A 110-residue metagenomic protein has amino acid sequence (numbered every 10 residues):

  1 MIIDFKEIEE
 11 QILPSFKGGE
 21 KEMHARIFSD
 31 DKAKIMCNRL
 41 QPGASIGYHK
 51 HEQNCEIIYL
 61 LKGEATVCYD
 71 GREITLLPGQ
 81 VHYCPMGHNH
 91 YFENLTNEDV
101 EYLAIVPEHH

Functional and structural regions predicted by a protein language model:
M1-K34, G47: A short, N-terminal "cap"/entry segment at the start of jelly-roll beta-barrel domains of the cupin/DSBH fold
D31-A33, Q53, N97-E98: Short strand-connecting beta-turns/loops that link adjacent beta-strands
M36-H51: Conserved short histidine dyad/triad with adjacent acidic residue
S45-G47, T66, H82, M86-F92: Histidine-centered metal-chelating micro-motifs
Q53-C55, Y59-A65: Glycine- and acidic-residue-biased ligand/ion/polar-headgroup-sensing regions
E64-T66, E73, N89, D99: Structural motif
R72-M86: Short acidic-glycine-tyrosine-enriched beta hairpin
M86-H110: Ligand-binding loop in jelly-roll beta-barrel domains
